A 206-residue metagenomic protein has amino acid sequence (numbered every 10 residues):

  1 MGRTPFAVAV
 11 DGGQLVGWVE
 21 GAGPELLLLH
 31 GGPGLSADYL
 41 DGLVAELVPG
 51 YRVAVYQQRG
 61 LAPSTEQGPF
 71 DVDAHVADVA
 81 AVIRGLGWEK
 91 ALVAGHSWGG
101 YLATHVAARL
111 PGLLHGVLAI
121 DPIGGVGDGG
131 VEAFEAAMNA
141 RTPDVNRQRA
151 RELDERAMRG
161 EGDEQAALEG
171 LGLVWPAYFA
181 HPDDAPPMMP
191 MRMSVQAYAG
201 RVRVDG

Functional and structural regions predicted by a protein language model:
M1-Q14: N-terminal cap/lid segment of alpha/beta-hydrolase-fold proteins
D11-E66, V82: Conserved HGGG/HGGXW glycine-rich cap/lid loop of the alpha/beta-hydrolase fold
L40-D41, E66-Q67, D128-A133, A185-P186: Short aromatic-enriched loop/helix-cap "lid" or pocket-rim segments at secondary-structure transitions that line
G42-L47, F70-V72, P111, F134-A137: Glycine-rich, phosphate-binding/catalytic loops in enzymes
V55-A94, W98: Active-site loop/oxyanion-hole signature of alpha/beta-hydrolase fold enzymes
E89-A133: Conserved hydrolase catalytic core segment
G116, I120-M158: A catalytic-pocket lid/entrance helix-loop region that shapes and gates access to the active site across common
M138, Q148-G206: Alpha/beta-hydrolase
